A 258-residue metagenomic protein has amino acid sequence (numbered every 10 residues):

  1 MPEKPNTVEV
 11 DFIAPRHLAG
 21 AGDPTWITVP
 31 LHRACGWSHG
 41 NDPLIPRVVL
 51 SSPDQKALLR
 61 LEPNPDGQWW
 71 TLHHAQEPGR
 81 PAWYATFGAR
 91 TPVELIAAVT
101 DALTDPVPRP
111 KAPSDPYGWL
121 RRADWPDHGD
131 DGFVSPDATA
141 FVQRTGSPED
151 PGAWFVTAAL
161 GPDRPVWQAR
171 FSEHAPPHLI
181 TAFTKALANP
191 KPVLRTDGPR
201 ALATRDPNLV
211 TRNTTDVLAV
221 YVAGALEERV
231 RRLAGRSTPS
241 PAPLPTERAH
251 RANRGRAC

Functional and structural regions predicted by a protein language model:
M1-C258: Compositionally biased accessory segments in Actinobacterial proteins
